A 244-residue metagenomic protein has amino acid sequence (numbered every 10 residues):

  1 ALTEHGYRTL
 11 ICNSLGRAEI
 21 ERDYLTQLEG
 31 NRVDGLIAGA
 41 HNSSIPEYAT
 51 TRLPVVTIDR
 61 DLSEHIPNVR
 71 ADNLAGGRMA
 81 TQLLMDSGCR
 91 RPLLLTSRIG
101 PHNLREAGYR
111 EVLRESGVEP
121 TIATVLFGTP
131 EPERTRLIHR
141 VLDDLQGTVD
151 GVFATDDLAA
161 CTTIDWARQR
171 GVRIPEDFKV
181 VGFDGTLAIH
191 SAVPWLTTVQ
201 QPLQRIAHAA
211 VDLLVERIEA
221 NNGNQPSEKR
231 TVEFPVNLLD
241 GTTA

Functional and structural regions predicted by a protein language model:
A1-Y7, R22-R32, T50-T57, D61-A244: Bacterial carbohydrate/catabolite-sensing allosteric modules
T9-N13: Short beta-strand->loop structural element characteristic of the AMP-binding/adenylate-forming
L15-A18, A38-S43, I99, L158: Short beta->alpha connector loops
D34-L36: Core AdoMet radical
N42-R52: Active-site-adjacent beta->alpha loops and helix N-cap segments on the catalytic face of soluble alpha/beta enzymes
